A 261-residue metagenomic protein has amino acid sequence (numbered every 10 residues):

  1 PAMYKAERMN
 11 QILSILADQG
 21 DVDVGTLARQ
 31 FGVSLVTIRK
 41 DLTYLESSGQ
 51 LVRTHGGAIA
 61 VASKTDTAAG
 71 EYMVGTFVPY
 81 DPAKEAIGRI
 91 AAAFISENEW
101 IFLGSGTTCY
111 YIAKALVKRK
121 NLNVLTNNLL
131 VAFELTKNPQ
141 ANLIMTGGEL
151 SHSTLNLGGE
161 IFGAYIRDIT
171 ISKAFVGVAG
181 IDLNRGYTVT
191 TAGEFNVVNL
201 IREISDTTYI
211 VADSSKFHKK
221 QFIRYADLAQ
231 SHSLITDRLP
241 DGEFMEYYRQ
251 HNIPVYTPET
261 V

Functional and structural regions predicted by a protein language model:
Y4-Q30, L35-F102, A113-K118, T136-A141: HTH-adjacent hinge/linker in prokaryotic transcriptional regulators
Y4-S14, D23-G25, G32-S34, S47 (+3 more regions): Conserved phosphate- and dinucleotide-binding cores of soluble alpha/beta proteins, encompassing both enzyme active
N98, R119-N121, S205, S231: A general structural motif
T107-Y110: Gly/Ser/Thr-rich loops at beta-strand to alpha-helix junctions that form or flank small-molecule/cofactor-binding
A115-K118, L122-E134: Catalytic core of membrane glycerolipid acyltransferases/transacylases, capturing the structured, soluble-facing
